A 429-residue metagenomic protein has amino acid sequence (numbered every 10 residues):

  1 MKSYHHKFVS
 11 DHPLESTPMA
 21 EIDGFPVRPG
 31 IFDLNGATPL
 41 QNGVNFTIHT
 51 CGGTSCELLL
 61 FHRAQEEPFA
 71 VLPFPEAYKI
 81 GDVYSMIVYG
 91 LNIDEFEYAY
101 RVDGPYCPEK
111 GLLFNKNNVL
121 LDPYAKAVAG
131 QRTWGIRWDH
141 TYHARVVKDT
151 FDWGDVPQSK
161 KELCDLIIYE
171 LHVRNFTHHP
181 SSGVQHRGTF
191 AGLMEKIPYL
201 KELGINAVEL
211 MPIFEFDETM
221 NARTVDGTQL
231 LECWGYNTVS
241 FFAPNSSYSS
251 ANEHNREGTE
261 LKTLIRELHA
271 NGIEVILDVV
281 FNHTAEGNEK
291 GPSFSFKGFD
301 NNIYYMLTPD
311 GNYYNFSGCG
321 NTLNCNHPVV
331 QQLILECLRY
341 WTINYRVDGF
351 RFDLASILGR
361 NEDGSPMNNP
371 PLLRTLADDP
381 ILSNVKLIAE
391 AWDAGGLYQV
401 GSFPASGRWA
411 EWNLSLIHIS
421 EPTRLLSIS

Functional and structural regions predicted by a protein language model:
M1-Q41, P68-A70, Y78-M86, G90-E170 (+1 more regions): The feature marks proteins involved in alpha-glucan
N42-F46: Structural beta-strand segments of beta-rich domains
T50-S55: Short proline/glycine-enriched turn/loop motifs at strand-loop junctions of beta-rich domains
E57-L59: Beta-strand signatures of extracellular beta-sandwich domains
H172-V347, L354-D378: Substrate-binding/active-site clefts of carbohydrate-active enzymes
A285-F296, W392-L416, S420: Substrate-binding cleft/loops of secretory-pathway carbohydrate-active enzymes
I381-A394: Aromatic-lined carbohydrate-recognition surfaces of secreted/lumenal glycan-active proteins
I417-S429: Single conserved hydrophobic/aromatic residue that forms the stacking wall/gate of nucleotide- or nucleobase-binding
